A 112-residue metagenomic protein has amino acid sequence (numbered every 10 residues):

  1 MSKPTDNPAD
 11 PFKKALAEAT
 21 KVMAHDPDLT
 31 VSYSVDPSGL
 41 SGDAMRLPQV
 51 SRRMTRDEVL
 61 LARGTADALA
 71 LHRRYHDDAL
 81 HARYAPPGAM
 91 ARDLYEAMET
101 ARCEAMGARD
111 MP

Functional and structural regions predicted by a protein language model:
M1-P112: Basic/hydrophobic alpha-helical interface regions
